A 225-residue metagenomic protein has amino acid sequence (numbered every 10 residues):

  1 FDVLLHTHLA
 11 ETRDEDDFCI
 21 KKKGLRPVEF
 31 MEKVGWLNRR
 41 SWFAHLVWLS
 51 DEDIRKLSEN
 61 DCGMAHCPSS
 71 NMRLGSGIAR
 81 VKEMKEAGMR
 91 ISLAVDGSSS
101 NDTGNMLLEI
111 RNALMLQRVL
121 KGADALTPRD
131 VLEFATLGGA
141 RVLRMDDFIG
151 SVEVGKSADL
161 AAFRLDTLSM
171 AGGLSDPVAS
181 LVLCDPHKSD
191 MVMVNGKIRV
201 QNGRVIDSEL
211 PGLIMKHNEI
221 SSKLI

Functional and structural regions predicted by a protein language model:
F1-G63, G75-I91, L108, D147: Histidine/acidic residue-rich metal-binding segments in metalloenzymes
L9, P68, R164-D166: Nucleotide-sugar donor-binding loop of glycosyltransferases
E11, P68-M72, G97-S99: Short, acidic/turn-prone active-site loops that include or flank metal/cofactor- and phosphate-binding residues
G24, T103, P128, L132 (+2 more regions): Generic structural signal for well-ordered, non-membrane alpha-helical segments in soluble metabolic enzymes
K33-R40, K82-T167, L183-C184: His/Asp/Glu-enriched, well-ordered alpha-helical/loop segment that forms or immediately abuts the divalent-metal
D51, M72-R73, N101, M170: Short glycine-rich, flexible loops that bind phosphorylated cofactors or substrates
L74-I78, D102-G104, G173: Short, charged, surface-exposed secondary-structure boundary motifs
T136-I225: Active-site microenvironment of metallo-dependent hydrolases
